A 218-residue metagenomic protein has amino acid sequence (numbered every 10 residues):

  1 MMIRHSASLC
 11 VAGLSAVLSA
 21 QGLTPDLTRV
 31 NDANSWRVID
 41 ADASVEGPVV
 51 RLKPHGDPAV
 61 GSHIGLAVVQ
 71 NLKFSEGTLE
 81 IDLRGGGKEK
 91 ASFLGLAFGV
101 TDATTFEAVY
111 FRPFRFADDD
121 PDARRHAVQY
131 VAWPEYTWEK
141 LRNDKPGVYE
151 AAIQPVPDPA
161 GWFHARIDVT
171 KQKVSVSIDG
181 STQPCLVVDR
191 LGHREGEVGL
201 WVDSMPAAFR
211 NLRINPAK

Functional and structural regions predicted by a protein language model:
Q21-D42: Extracellular carbohydrate-recognition regions
S44-G65: Short carbohydrate-recognition loop motifs
I64-T137: Secretory/extracellular carbohydrate-interaction modules and structurally similar beta-sandwich "look-alikes"
G65-L72, E150-P157, V198-G199: Beta-strand-rich interaction surfaces with strong enrichment in secreted/lumenal proteins
I81, G161-T170, V174-V176: Short tryptophan-centered beta-strand motifs in secreted/extracellular beta-sheet-rich domains of glycan-recognition
E139-H164: Short, aromatic/His-centered strand-loop micro-motif at the edge of beta-sheets
S177-E197, W201: Short, solvent-exposed beta-strand-to-loop segments that form ligand-recognition rims of beta-rich domains
H193-K218: Ligand-recognition surfaces built from glycine- and aromatic
